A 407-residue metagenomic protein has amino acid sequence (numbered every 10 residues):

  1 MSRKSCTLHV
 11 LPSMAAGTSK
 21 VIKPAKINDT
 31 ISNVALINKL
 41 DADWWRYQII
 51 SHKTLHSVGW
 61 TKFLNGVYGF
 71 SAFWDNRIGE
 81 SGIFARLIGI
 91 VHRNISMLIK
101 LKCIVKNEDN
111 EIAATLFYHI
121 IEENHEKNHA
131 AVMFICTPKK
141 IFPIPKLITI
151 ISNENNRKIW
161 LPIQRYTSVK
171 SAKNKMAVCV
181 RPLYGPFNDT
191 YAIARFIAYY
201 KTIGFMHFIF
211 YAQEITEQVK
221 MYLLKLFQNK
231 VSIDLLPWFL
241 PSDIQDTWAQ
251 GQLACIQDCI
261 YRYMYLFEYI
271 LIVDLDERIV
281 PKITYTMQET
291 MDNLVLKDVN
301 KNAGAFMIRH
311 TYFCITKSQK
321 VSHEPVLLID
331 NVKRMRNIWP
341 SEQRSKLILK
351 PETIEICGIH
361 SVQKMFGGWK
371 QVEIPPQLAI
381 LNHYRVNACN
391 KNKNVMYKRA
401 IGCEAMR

Functional and structural regions predicted by a protein language model:
M1-Q164, A249-L253, Q257, P281-R407: Catalytic-site signature of metal-activated, phosphate-bearing donor transferases, centered on the GT-A/GT-A-like
N156-P182: Short beta-strand elements
V169-M176, G185, D189, E217-I272 (+1 more regions): Active-site-proximal specificity loops/subdomain of glycosyltransferases
L183, F205, Q213-T216, W238-P241 (+4 more regions): An acidic- and aromatic-residue-enriched active-site/binding cleft used to recognize and process polar
N188-A198: Short, acidic/polar
F196-M206: Short, acidic, metal-binding catalytic loop of nucleotide-sugar glycosyltransferases
K201, M221-V231, Q288-K297: Short, surface-exposed basic-aromatic patches at helix termini and helix-loop junctions that form
